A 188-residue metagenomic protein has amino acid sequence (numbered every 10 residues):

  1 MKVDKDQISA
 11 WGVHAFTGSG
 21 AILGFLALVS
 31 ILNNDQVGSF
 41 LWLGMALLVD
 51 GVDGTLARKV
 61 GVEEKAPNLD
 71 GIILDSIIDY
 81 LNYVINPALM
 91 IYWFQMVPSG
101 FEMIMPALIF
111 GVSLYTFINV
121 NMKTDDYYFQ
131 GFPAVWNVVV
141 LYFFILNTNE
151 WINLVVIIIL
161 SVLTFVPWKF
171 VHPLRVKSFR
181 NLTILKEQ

Functional and structural regions predicted by a protein language model:
M1-G54, T164-Q188: Topogenic membrane-insertion module of multi-pass membrane proteins
K2-V3, T55-E64, L114-D126, F165-R175: C-terminal ends of transmembrane helices
D4-W11, N34, A66, D70-I73 (+3 more regions): Juxtamembrane loop-transmembrane helix junctions in multi-pass integral membrane proteins, especially the extracellular
W11-G18, K59-T116: Multi-pass membrane catalytic core of lipid/isoprenoid biosynthesis enzymes
L26-W42, I77, L81, I85-A107 (+1 more regions): Helix-coil boundary and interhelical linker segments in multi-pass alpha-helical membrane proteins
L43-D50, I109-N119, I157-P167: Alpha-helical transmembrane segments of multi-pass membrane proteins
I104-P106, D125-Y128: Membrane-interface helix-loop-helix modules in multi-pass inner-membrane proteins
D126-Q188: C-terminal membrane-associated helical module and adjoining short loops/tails
